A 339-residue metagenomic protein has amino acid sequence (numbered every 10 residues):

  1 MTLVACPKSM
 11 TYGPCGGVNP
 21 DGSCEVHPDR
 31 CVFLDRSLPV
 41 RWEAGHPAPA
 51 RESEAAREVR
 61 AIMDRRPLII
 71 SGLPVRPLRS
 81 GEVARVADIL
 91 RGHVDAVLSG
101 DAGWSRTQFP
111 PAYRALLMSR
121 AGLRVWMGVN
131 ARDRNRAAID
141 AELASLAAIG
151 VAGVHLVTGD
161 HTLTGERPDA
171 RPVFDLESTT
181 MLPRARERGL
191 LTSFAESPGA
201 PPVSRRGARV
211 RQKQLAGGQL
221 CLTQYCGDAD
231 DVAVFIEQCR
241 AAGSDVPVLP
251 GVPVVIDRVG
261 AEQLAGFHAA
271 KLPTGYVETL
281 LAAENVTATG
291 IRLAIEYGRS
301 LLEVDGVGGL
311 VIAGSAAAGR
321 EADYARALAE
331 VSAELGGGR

Functional and structural regions predicted by a protein language model:
M1-A48: Cysteine-cluster motifs in flexible loop/terminal segments that predominantly coordinate metals
N19, A55-I62, R76-P77, G159 (+4 more regions): Active-site pocket-lining/capping segments in soluble small-molecule metabolic enzymes
V40-L78, R339: N-terminal amphipathic alpha-helix/helix-capping segment at the start of soluble metabolic enzymes
R60-M63, A87-G92, A112-G122, L143-V151 (+4 more regions): Acidic (Asp/Glu)-rich catalytic clusters
P67-P74, D95-S99, V125-V129, V154-L156 (+5 more regions): Hydrophobic faces of well-ordered beta-strands that scaffold small-molecule active sites in alpha/beta enzyme cores
P77-L90, P111, R136-A144, P202-Q212 (+1 more regions): Short, acidic/polar
S80-G81, S105-M118, D133-E142, D160-R184 (+3 more regions): Active-site-adjacent beta->alpha loops and helix N-cap segments on the catalytic face of soluble alpha/beta enzymes
R85-W104, L215-G217: Catalytic domains of carbohydrate-active enzymes, especially glycoside hydrolases
